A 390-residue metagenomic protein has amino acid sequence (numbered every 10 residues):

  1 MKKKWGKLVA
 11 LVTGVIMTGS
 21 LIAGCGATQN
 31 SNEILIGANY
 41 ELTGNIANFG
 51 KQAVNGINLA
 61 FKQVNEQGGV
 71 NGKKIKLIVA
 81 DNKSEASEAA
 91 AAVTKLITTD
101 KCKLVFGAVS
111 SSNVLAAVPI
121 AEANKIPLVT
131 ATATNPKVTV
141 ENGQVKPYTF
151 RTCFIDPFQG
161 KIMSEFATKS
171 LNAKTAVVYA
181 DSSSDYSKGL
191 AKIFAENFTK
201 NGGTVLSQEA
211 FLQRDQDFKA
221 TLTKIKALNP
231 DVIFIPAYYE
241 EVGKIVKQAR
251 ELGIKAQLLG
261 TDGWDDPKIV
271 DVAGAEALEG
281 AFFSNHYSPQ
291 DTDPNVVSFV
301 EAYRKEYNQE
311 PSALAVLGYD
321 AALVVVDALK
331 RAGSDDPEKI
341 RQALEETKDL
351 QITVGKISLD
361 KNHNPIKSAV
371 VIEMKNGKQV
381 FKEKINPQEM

Functional and structural regions predicted by a protein language model:
M1-L35, E66, N386-M390: Short, low-complexity disordered leader/linker segments with a strong preference for bacterial N-terminal type II
I34-G56, A80-S87, V109-S110, Y179-K188 (+4 more regions): Extracytoplasmic "Venus flytrap"
F49-A53, Q63, Q67-V140, F211-F218 (+2 more regions): Beta-alpha junction/loop-to-helix N-cap segments that form part of ligand/metal-binding clefts
I78, K146-A210, V232, V325: An alpha-beta-alpha
A89, R151-A176, K188-L190, D217-F218 (+4 more regions): Hydrophobic alpha-helical segments within soluble ligand-binding/sensing domains
A191-S284: Extracellular/periplasmic bilobed ligand-binding domains
V246-Y319, E373, K378-M390: Extracellular/periplasmic periplasmic-binding protein-like sensory domains
K305-A315, V326-Q379: Segments of small-molecule ligand-sensing domains
